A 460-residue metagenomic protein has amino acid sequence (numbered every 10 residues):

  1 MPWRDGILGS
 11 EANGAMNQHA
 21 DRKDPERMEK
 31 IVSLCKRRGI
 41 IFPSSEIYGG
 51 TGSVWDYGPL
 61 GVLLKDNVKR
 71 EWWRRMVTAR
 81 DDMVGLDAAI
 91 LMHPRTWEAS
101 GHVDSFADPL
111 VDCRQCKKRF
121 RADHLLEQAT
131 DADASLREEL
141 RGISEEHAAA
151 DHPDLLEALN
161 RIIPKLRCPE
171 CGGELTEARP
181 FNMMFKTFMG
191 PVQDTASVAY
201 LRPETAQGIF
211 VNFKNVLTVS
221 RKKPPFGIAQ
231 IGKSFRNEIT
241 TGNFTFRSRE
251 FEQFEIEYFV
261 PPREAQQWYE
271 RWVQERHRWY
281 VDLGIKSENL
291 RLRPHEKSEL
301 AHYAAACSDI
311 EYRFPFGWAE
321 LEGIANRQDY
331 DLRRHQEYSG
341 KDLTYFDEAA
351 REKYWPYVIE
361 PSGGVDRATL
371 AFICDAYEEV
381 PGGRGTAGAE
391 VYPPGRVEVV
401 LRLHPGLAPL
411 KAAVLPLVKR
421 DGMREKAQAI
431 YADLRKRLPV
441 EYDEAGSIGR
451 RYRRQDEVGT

Functional and structural regions predicted by a protein language model:
E11-T460: NTP/phosphate- and nucleic-acid-binding module
